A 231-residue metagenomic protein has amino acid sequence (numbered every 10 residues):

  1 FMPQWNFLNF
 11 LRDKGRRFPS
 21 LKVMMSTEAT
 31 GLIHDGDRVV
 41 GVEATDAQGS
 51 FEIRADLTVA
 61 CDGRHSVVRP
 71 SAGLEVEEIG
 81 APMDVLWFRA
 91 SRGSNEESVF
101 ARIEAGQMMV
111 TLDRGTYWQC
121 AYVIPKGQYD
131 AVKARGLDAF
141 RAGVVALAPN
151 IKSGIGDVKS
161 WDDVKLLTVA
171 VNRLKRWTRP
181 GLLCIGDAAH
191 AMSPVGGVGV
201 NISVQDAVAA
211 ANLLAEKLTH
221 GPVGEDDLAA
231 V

Functional and structural regions predicted by a protein language model:
F1-W5, A134, N201-V204: Short, solvent-exposed loop/helix junctions and linker helices that flank or host conserved functional motifs
M2-A29: Helical element adjacent to the flavin cofactor pocket in flavoenzyme catalytic cores
W5, T27, D62-G63, A189 (+1 more regions): Alpha-helix N-cap/helix-start capping motif
F10, G143, A230-V231: Amphipathic alpha-helical interaction/coupling elements
D13, T27-G31, D37-V169, R173-L174 (+1 more regions): Conserved FAD-binding catalytic core of PHBH/FMO-like flavoproteins
K14-R17, S71, L213-K217: Active-site catalytic microenvironments for nucleophilic, acid-base chemistry
V23-M25, A60, C184-I185: A structural signal for the hydrophobic beta-strands that form the central parallel beta-sheet of Rossmann-like
K165-V231: Conserved mid-domain beta->alpha element of the FAD-binding
